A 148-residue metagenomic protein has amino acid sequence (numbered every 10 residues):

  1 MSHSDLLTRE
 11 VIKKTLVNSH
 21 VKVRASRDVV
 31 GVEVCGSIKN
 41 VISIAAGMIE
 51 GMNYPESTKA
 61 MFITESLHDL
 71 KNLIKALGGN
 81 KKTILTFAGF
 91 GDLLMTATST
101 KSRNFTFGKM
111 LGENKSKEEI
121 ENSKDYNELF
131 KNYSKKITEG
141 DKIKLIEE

Functional and structural regions predicted by a protein language model:
M1-I44, M48-T83, E113: Internal alpha-helical scaffold of NAD(P)-dependent oxidoreductase catalytic cores
S26, K39, A46-E50, K75-L85 (+1 more regions): NAD(P)-dependent Rossmann-like dehydrogenase/reductase catalytic/cofactor-binding core
